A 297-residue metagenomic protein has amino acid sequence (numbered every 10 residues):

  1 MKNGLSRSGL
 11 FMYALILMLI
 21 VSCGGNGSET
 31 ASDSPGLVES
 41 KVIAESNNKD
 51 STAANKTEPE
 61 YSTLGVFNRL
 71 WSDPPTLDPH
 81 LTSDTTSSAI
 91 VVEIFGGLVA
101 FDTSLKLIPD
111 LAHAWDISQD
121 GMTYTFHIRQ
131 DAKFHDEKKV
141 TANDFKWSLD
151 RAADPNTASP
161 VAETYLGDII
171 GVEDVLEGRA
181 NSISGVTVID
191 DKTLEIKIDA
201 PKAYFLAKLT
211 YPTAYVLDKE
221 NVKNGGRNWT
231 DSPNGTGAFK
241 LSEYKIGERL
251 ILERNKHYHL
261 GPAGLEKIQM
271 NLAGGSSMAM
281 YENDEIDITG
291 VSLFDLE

Functional and structural regions predicted by a protein language model:
L19-S22: C-terminal motif of bacterial Sec signal peptides marking the signal peptidase cleavage site
G24-G27: Bacterial signal peptide processing site
A53, E58, W71-A89, L111-A112 (+3 more regions): A structural "hinge/loop" feature
N68-Q119, N234: N-terminal lobe/hinge region of extracytoplasmic solute-binding protein
H113-V161, E195, M280: Aromatic- and charge-enriched surface segment that lines or borders ligand/interaction sites
K146, A153, T157-D218: Surface-exposed binding/hinge segments that line and control ligand-binding clefts or catalytic entry sites
S182, K192, I198-A263, K267: Gly/Pro-rich hinge or "lid" segments in bacterial periplasmic/extracellular proteins
N255-E297: Ligand-site clamp/hinge motif
